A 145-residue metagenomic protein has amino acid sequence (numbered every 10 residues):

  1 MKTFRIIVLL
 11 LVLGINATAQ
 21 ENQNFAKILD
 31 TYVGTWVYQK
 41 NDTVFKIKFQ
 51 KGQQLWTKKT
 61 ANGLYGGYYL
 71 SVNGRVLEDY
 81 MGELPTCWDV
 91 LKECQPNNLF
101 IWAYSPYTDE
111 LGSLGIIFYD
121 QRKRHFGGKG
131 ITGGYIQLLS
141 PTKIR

Functional and structural regions predicted by a protein language model:
M1-Q23: Bacterial Sec-dependent N-terminal signal peptides
Q20-Q23, V72-R145: Calycin-type beta-barrel ligand-binding domains and close structural analogs
E21-V37: N-terminal helix-cap/turn-to-beta initiation motif at the start of protein domains
V33, K46, Y65, S113: Extracellular structured ligand-interaction cores
T35-A61, Y80: Short, solvent-exposed loop/hinge segments that bridge or flank secondary-structure elements
V37, Q50, G67-Y69, I117: Residue-level recognition of well-ordered beta-strand positions that form the cores of beta-sheet-rich folds across
T57-L77: Long amphipathic alpha-helical scaffold regions
